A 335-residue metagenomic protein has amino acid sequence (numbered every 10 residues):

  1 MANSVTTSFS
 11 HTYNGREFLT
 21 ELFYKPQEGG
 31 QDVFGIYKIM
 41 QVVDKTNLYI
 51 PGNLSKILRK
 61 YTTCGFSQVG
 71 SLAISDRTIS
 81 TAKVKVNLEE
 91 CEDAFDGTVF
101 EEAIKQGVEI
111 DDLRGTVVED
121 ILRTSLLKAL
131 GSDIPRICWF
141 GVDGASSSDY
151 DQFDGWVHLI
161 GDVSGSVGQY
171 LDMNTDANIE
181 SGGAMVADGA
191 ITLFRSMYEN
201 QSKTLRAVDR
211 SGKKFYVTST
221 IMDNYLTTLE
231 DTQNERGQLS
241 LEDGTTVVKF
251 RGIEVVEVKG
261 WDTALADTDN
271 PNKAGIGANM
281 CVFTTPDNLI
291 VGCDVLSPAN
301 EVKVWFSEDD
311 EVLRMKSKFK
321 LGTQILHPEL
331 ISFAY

Functional and structural regions predicted by a protein language model:
A2-F9, Y24-Q27, T62-I74, K128 (+2 more regions): Signature of extracytoplasmic/envelope-associated structural regions
A2-T46, I50, I57, D154-S196 (+1 more regions): Sequence/fold signature of self-assembling virion shell proteins
E21-I104, R123, L159: Assembly/oligomerization interface modules of large self-assembling protein complexes
N87-F100, V217-I221, N279, F283-P286 (+1 more regions): Helix N-cap / beta->alpha transition motif
T98-V99, P135, N224-T227: Short helix/loop capping segments that flank catalytic or ligand/cofactor-binding pockets
K105-E199: Alpha-helical scaffold segments that mediate packing/assembly in large oligomeric complexes
L205-N234: Elongated scaffolding segments in large macromolecular assemblies, built predominantly from amphipathic alpha-helices
